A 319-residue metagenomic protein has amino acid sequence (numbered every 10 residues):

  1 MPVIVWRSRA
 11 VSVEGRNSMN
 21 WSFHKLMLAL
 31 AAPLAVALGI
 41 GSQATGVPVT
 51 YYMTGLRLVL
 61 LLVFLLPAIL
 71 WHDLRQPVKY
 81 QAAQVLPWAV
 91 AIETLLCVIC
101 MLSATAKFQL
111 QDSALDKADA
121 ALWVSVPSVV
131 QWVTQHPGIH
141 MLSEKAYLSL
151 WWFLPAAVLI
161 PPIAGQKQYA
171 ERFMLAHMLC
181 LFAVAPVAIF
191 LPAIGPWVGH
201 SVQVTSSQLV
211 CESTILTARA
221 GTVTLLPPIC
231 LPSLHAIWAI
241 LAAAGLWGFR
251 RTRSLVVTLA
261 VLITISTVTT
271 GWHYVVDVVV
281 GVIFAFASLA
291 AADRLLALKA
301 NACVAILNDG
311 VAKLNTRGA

Functional and structural regions predicted by a protein language model:
M1-H24, L298-A319: Short, intrinsically disordered terminal tails adjacent to the first/last structured region
M19-L60, K79, A83-L154: N-terminal transmembrane-helix/juxtamembrane module of multi-pass inner/ER membrane proteins
P33-G41, I92-L95, L181-I189, A260-T270: Aromatic-anchored segments of alpha-helical transmembrane domains
Q81-V90, P155-L191, G199: Interfacial segments of alpha-helical transmembrane regions
C97-S113, C180-S206: Transmembrane alpha-helix/helix-exit interface in multi-pass inner-membrane proteins
A156-I163, A236-R253, I283-A292: Membrane-interfacial alpha-helical segments at the cytosolic side of multi-pass membrane proteins
P186-R250: Membrane-interfacial catalytic/cofactor-binding modules of polytopic membrane enzymes
C230, I263-A287: Interfacial helix-loop-helix junctions of multi-pass membrane proteins
